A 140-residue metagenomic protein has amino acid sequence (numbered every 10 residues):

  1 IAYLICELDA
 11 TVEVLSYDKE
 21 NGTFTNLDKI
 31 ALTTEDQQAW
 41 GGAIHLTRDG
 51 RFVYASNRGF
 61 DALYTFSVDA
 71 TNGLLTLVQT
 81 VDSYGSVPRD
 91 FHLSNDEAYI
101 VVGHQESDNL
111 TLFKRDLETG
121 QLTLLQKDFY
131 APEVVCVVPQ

Functional and structural regions predicted by a protein language model:
I1, T33-G50, Y84-Y99, A131-Q140: Beta-rich, blade/repeat-based domains predominating in secreted/periplasmic proteins but also intracellular
I1-I30: Acidic, glycine-rich loop-and-beta core segments that form the ion-binding/anion-interacting portion of active sites
L4-L8, A55-R58, V102-Q105: Conserved beta-strand positions in repeat-built beta-propeller and related beta-rich domains
D9-T11, F60-A62, L75, S107-N109 (+1 more regions): A detector of repeated loop/turn-to-beta-strand junctions in beta-rich toroidal repeat architectures
L15-T23, F66-G73, K114-Q121: Short loop/turn segments immediately following beta-strands, especially the blade-tip and inter-blade linker loops
L27-E35, T76-D82, T123-D128: A short beta-strand motif characteristic of beta-propeller blades
Y64-F113: C-terminal hydrophobic structural anchor segments that stabilize assembly/packing rather than catalytic chemistry
Q105-K114, T123-Q140: Blade-level signature of beta-propeller repeat domains, shared across WD40, Kelch, NHL, RCC1 and BNR/Asp-box propellers
